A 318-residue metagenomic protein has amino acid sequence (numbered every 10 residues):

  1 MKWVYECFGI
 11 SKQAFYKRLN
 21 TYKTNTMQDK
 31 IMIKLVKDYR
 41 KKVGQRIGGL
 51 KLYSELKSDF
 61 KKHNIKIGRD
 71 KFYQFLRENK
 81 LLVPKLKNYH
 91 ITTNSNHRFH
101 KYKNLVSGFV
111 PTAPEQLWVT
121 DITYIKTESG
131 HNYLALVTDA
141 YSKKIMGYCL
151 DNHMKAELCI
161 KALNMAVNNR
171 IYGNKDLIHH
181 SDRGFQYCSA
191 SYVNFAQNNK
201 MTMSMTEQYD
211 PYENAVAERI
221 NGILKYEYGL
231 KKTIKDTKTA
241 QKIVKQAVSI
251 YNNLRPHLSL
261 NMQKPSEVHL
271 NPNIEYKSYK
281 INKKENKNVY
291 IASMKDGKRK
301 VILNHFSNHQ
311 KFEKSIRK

Functional and structural regions predicted by a protein language model:
W3, I10-A14, I31, L158 (+5 more regions): Generic alpha-helical secondary structure signal
V4-Y5, F15, V36, L52 (+14 more regions): Mobile genetic element proteins and their domesticated derivatives, centered on retroelements and DNA transposons
I10-P114, K264-I274: Basic, flexible linker segments flanking DNA-binding modules in nucleic acid-interacting mobile-element proteins
K62, V110-T112, T127-E128, R183 (+2 more regions): Conserved, non-catalytic sequence blocks in retroelement Pol enzymes and Pol-derived host proteins
K66-L136, K161-M165, N169-R170, N174-D176 (+1 more regions): Mobile-element integrase/transposase regions, centering on the N-terminal DNA-binding/Zn-coordinating module
T93-S95, S181-R183, S189-A190, M203-K225 (+2 more regions): RNase H-like two-metal-ion nuclease catalytic core shared by retroviral integrases and related mobile-element nucleases
D139, D151-K155: A short acidic/small-residue loop/turn micro-motif
Q197-M201, I223-K318: C-terminal domain-tail junction helix/linker
